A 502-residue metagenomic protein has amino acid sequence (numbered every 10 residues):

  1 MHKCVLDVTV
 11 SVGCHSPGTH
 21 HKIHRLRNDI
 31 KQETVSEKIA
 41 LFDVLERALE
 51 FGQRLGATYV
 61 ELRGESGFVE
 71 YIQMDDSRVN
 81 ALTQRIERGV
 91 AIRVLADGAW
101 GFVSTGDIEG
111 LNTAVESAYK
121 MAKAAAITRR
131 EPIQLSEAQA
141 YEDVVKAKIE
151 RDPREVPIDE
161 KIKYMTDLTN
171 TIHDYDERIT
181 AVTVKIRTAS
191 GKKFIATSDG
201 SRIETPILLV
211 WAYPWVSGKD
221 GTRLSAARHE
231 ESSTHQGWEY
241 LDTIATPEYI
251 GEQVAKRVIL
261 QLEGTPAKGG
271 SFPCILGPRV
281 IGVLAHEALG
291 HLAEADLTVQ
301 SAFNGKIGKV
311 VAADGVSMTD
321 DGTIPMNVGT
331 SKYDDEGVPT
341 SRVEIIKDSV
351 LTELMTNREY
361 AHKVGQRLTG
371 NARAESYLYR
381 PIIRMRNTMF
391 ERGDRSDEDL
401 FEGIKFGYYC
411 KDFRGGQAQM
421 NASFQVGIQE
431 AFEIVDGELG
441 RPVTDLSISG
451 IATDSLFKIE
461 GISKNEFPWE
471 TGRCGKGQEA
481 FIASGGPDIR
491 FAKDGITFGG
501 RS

Functional and structural regions predicted by a protein language model:
C4-V5, V10-P17, K22-S502: N-terminal small-residue-enriched
